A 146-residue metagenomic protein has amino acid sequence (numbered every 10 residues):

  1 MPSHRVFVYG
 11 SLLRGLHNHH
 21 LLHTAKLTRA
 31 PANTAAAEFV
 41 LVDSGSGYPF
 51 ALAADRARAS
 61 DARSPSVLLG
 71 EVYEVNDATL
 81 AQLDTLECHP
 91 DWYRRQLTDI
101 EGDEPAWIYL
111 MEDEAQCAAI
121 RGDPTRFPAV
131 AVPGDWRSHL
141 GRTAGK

Functional and structural regions predicted by a protein language model:
P2-K146: Glycine-aromatic micro-motifs
